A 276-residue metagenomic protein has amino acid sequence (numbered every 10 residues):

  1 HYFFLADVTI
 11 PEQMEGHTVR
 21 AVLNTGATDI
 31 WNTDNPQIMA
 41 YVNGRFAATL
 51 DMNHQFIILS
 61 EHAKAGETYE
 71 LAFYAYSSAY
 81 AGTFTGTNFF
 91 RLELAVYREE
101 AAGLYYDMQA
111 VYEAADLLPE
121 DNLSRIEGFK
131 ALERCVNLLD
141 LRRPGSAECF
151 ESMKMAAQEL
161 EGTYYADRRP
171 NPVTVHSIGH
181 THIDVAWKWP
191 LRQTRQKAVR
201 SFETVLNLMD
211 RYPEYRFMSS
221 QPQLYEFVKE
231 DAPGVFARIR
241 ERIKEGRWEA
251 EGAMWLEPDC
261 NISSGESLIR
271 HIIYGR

Functional and structural regions predicted by a protein language model:
H1-R276: Carbohydrate-active enzymes and regulators
